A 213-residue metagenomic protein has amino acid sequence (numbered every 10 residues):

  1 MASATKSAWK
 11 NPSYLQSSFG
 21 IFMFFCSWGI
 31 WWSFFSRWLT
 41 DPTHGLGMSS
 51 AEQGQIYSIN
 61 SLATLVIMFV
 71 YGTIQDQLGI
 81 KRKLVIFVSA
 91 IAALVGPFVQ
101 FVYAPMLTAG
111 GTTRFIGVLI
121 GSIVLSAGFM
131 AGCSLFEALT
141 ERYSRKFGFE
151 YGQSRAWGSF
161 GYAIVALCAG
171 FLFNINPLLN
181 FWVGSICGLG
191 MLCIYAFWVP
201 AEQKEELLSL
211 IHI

Functional and structural regions predicted by a protein language model:
A4-S61: Helix-loop boundary and gating motifs at the non-cytosolic
F22, V95, A109-S134: Hydrophobic core of transmembrane alpha-helices in multi-pass small-molecule transporters, especially MFS/SLC-type
V66-I80, F173: Helix-to-loop junctions at the C-terminal end of transmembrane segments in multipass secondary transporters
D76-A90: Cytoplasmic membrane-interface "Motif A"-like loop-to-helix N-cap segments of 12-TM Major Facilitator Superfamily
A90-G111: C-terminal ends and interior cores of transmembrane alpha-helices in multi-pass membrane transporters/permeases
I123-W157: Cytoplasmic helix-loop-helix junction between adjacent transmembrane helices in 12-TM secondary transporters
N180-A196: Symmetry-related core transmembrane helices of the 12-TM Major Facilitator Superfamily/SLC fold
I211-I213: Conserved small/polar residues in nucleotide/adenosyl-binding loops
